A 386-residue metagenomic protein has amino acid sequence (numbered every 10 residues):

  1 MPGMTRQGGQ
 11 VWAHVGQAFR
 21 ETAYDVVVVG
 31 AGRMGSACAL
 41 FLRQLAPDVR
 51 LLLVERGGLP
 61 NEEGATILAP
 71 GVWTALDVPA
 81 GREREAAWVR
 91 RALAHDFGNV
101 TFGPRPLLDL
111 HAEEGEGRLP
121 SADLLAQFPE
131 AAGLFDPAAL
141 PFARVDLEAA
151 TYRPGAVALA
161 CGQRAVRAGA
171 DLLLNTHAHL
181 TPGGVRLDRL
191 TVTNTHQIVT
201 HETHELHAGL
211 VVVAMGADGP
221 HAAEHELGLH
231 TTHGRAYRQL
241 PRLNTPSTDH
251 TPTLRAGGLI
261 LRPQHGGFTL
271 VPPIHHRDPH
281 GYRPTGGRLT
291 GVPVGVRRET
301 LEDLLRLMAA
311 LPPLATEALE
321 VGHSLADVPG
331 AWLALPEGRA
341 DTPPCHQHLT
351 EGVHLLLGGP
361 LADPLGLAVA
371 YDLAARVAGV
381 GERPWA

Functional and structural regions predicted by a protein language model:
M1-V26, Q44-V49: Extreme N-terminal leader/targeting segments of oxidoreductases
G30-M34, R56: Glycine-rich Rossmann-fold phosphate-binding loop(s) that bind the pyrophosphate of adenine dinucleotide cofactors
A37, E63, T74, R91 (+3 more regions): Flavin-dependent oxidoreductases
Q44-A65: Glycine-rich FAD pyrophosphate-binding loop
A69-D136, G258-I260: Dinucleotide-binding Rossmann-like beta1-alpha1 core, especially the glycine-rich loop that anchors the ADP
V100-D109, G115, A126-A168, E351 (+1 more regions): Helix-loop-beta segment of a Rossmann-like dinucleotide-binding subdomain
V145-L206: Helical element adjacent to the flavin cofactor pocket in flavoenzyme catalytic cores
A309-A386: C-terminal catalytic lobe of FAD-dependent flavoproteins
